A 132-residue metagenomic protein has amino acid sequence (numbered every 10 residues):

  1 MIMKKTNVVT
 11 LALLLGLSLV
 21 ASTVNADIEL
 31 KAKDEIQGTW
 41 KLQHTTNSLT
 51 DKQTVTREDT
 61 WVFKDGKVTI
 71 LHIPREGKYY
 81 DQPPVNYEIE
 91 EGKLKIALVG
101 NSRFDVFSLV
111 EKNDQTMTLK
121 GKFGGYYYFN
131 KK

Functional and structural regions predicted by a protein language model:
I2-L11: Bacterial N-terminal signal peptides that target proteins for export
L11-S18: Bacterial N-terminal signal peptides
A26-K41, F63: N-terminal helix-cap/turn-to-beta initiation motif at the start of protein domains
Q37-K41, G66-T69, I89-I96, N113-T118: Short, hydrophobic/aromatic-rich segments at coil-to-beta transitions
H44-T46, I70-P74, A97-G100, K120-K122: Beta-turn initiation residues at beta-strand->coil junctions
K52-E91: N-terminal glycine/threonine-rich, aromatic-flanked beta-hairpin/loop signature
K93-K132: Beta-sheet ligand-binding and adhesion/scaffold domains
